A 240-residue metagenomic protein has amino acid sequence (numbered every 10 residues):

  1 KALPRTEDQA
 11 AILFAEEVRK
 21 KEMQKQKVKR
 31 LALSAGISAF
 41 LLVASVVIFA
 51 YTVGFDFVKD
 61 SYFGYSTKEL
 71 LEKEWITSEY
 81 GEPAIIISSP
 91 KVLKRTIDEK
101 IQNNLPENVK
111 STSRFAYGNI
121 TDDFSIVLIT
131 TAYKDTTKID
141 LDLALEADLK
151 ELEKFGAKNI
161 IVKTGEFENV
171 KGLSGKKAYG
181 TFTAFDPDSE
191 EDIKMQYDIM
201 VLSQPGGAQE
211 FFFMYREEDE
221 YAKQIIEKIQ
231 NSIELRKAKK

Functional and structural regions predicted by a protein language model:
P4-A116, I120, I161, F167 (+2 more regions): N-terminal targeting sequences that direct proteins away from the cytosol to non-cytosolic compartments
P90, D142-L149, D198-I199, K223-Q230: Extracytoplasmic/secreted envelope proteins and their assembly/folding machinery, especially bacterial periplasmic
K100-T112, E146-M200: Signature of long, low-cysteine stretches enriched in small and polar/charged residues
T112-E146: A short acidic-to-branched-hydrophobic micro-motif
D123-F124, L173-G175, S203-E210: Coil-to-beta-strand transition motifs
A132-D135, F182-D186, P205, E217: Beta-strand elements of well-folded, non-transmembrane domains
T137-L141, S189-D192, A222: Solvent-exposed, non-transmembrane alpha-helical starts
